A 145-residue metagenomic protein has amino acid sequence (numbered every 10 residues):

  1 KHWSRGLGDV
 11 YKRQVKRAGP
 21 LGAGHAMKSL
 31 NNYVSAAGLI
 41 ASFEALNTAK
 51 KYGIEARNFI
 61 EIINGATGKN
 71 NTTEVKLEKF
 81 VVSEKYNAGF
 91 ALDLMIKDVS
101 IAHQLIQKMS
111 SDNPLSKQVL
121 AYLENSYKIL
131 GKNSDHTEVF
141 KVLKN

Functional and structural regions predicted by a protein language model:
K1-Y11: Single conserved hydrophobic/aromatic residue that forms the stacking wall/gate of nucleotide- or nucleobase-binding
K16-G19, L115: General beta-strand structural signal in soluble alpha/beta enzymes
A23-L143: Helical "substrate-binding/catalytic lid" subdomain of Rossmann-like NAD(P)-dependent dehydrogenases/reductases
